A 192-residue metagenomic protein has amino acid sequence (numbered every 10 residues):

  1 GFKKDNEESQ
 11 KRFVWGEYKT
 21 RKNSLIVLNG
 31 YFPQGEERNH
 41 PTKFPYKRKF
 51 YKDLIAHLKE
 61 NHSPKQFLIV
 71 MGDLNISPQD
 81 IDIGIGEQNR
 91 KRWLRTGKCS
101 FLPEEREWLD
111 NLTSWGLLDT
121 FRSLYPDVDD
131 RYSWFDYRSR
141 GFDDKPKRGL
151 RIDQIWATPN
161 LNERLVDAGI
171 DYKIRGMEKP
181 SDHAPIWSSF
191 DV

Functional and structural regions predicted by a protein language model:
G1-D5, F32-Y51, K91-G97: Surface-exposed cleft-lining segments at the edges of enzyme active sites
G1-N39: Structured beta-strand-rich core segments of catalytic domains in phosphoester-bond hydrolases
Q10-W15, G149-D153, S181-W187: Short hydrophobic/aromatic beta-strand or adjacent loop that forms the aromatic wall/cage of a ligand/substrate-binding
G16-K22, T158-P159, S181, S188-V192: Active-site beta-strand termini and strand-to-loop segments that position acidic
L25, L161-R164: Short helix-loop capping/hinge motifs at secondary-structure junctions, enriched in acidic/polar residues
F50-I152, A157: Metal-dependent phosphoesterases centered on the DNase I-like endonuclease/exonuclease/phosphatase
G141-P146, I174-P180: Short proline/glycine-enriched turn/loop segments at secondary-structure junctions
L165-G176: Low-complexity, intrinsically disordered Gly/Pro/Thr-rich segments
